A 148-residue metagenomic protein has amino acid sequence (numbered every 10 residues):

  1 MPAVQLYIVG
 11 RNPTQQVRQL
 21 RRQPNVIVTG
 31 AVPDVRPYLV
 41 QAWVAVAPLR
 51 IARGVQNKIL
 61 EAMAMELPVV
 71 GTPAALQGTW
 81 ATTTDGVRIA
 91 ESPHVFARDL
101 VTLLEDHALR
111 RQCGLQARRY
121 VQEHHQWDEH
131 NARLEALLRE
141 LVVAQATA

Functional and structural regions predicted by a protein language model:
Q5-P37, V44: Nucleotide-activated donor-binding/catalytic signature segment of Leloir-type glycosyltransferases, i.e., the conserved
Q15-V17, V35-R36, R53-Q56, A75-W80: Short glycine/proline-enriched, acidic/aromatic patches that form the donor-sugar handling elements
G30-A31, A47-A52, A74-A75: Short Ser/Thr-rich beta->loop micro-motif in glycosyltransferases that lines and helps position the nucleotide-sugar
V40-G54, M65-L67: Acidic donor-binding loop of glycosyltransferase active sites
K58-E61, P68-T72: Short hydrophobic beta-strand element within catalytic cores of glycosyltransferases and related nucleotide-activated
P73-A90: Short acidic/histidine- and often glycine-rich active-site loop of Leloir-type glycosyltransferases that engages
V87-H94, T102-H107: Conserved acidic donor-binding segment of nucleotide-sugar-dependent glycosyltransferases
A108-L138: A charged, aromatic-enriched C-terminal amphipathic alpha-helix characteristic of glycosyltransferases across folds
